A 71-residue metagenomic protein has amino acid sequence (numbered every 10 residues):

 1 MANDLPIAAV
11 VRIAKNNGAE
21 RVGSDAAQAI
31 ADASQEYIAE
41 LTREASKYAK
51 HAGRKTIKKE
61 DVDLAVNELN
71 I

Functional and structural regions predicted by a protein language model:
M1-I71: Terminal helix-to-tail segments of small alpha-helical proteins
